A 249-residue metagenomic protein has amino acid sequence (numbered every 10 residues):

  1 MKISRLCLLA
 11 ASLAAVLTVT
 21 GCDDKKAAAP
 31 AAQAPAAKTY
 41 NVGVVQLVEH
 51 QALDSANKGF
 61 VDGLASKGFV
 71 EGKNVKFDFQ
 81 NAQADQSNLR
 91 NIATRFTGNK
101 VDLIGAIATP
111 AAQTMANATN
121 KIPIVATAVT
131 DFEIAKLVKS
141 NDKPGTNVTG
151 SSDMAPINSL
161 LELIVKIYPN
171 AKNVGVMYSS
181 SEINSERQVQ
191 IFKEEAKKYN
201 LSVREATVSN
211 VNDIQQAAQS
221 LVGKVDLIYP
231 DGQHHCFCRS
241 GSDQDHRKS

Functional and structural regions predicted by a protein language model:
K2-L9, T18, C22-S249: Short hydrophobic alpha-helices and adjacent helix-cap/hinge residues
